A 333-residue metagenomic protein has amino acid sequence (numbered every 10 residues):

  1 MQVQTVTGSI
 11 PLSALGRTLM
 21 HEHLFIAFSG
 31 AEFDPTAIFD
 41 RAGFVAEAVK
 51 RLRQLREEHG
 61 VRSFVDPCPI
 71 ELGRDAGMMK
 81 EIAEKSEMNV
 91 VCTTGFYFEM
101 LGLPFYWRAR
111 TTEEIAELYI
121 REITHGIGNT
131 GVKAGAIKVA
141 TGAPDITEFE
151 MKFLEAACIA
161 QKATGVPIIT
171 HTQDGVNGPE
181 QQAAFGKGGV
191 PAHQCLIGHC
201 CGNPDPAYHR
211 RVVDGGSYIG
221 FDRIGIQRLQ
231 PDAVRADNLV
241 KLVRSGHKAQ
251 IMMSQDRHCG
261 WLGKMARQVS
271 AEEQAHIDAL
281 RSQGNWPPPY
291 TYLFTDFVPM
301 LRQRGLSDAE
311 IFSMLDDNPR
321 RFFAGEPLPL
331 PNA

Functional and structural regions predicted by a protein language model:
M1-A31: Replace "His-x-His-based motif
M1-G8, N285-A333: Mid-to-C-terminal alpha-helical segments outside catalytic/metal-binding sites
G16-F25, F33-N89, E113-K133: Alpha-helical scaffold segments that flank or form the walls of functional sites
R17-L19, R62-S63, N89-V91, A134-K138 (+4 more regions): Structural preference for beta-strand elements that scaffold enzyme active sites
H21, F64, F96, Q161 (+4 more regions): Divalent metal-coordination and catalytic microenvironments
E81-E84, N89-V91, G95-T164, Y218 (+1 more regions): Active-site gating/metal-coordination segments in enzymes
A163-A236, D278-T291, V298, Q303-R304: Active-site core of metal-dependent hydrolases
R223, H247-A271, H276-G284, M314: Short acidic/histidine-rich active-site segments
